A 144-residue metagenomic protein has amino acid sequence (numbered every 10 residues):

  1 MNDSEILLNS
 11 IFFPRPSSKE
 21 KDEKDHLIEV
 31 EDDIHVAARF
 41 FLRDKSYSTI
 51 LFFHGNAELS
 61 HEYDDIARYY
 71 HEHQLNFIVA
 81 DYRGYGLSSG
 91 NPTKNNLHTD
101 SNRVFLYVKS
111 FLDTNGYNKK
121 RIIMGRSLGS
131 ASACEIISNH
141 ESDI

Functional and structural regions predicted by a protein language model:
M1-E29, V36-R39: An N-terminal hydrophobic leader/cap segment in hydrolases
A38-S46: Short beta-strand-to-loop junctions in surface cap/lid or active-site-entrance loops
Y47-G55: Short beta-strand element of the alpha/beta-hydrolase
G55-Y69, S89: The serine-hydrolase catalytic nucleophile loop
Y70-N91: Conserved alpha/beta-hydrolase
P92-T114: Alpha/beta-hydrolase active-site loop
T114-S127: Alpha/beta-hydrolase fold nucleophile elbow
G125-E135: Glycine-rich nucleophile elbow surrounding the catalytic serine of serine-hydrolase chemistry
